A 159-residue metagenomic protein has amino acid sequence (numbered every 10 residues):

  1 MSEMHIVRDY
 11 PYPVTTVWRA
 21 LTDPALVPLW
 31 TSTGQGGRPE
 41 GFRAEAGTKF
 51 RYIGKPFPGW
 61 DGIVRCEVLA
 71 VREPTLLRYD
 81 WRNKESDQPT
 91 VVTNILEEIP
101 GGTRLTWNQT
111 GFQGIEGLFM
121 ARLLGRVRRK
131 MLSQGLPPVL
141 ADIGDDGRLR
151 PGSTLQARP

Functional and structural regions predicted by a protein language model:
M1-R38, P159: Hydrophobic ligand-binding cavity/cleft-lining segments
M1-V7, V14, G37, K49 (+4 more regions): Intrinsic-disorder/low-complexity, polar/charged segments enriched in Ser/Thr/Lys/Arg/Asp/Glu/Gln
M1-Y10, V14, F57, P100-R104 (+1 more regions): Aromatic-glycine hotspot motif
V17-L21, V27, F50-Y52, V68 (+4 more regions): Hydrophobic pocket/interface hotspot
P28, G41, K55-G101, T110-Q113: Hydrophobic-ligand binding "helix-grip"
T33-F50, G59-W60: A solvent-exposed, acidic/Ser-Thr-rich amphipathic alpha-helical stretch
G111-P159: A conserved amphipathic terminal alpha-helix motif
